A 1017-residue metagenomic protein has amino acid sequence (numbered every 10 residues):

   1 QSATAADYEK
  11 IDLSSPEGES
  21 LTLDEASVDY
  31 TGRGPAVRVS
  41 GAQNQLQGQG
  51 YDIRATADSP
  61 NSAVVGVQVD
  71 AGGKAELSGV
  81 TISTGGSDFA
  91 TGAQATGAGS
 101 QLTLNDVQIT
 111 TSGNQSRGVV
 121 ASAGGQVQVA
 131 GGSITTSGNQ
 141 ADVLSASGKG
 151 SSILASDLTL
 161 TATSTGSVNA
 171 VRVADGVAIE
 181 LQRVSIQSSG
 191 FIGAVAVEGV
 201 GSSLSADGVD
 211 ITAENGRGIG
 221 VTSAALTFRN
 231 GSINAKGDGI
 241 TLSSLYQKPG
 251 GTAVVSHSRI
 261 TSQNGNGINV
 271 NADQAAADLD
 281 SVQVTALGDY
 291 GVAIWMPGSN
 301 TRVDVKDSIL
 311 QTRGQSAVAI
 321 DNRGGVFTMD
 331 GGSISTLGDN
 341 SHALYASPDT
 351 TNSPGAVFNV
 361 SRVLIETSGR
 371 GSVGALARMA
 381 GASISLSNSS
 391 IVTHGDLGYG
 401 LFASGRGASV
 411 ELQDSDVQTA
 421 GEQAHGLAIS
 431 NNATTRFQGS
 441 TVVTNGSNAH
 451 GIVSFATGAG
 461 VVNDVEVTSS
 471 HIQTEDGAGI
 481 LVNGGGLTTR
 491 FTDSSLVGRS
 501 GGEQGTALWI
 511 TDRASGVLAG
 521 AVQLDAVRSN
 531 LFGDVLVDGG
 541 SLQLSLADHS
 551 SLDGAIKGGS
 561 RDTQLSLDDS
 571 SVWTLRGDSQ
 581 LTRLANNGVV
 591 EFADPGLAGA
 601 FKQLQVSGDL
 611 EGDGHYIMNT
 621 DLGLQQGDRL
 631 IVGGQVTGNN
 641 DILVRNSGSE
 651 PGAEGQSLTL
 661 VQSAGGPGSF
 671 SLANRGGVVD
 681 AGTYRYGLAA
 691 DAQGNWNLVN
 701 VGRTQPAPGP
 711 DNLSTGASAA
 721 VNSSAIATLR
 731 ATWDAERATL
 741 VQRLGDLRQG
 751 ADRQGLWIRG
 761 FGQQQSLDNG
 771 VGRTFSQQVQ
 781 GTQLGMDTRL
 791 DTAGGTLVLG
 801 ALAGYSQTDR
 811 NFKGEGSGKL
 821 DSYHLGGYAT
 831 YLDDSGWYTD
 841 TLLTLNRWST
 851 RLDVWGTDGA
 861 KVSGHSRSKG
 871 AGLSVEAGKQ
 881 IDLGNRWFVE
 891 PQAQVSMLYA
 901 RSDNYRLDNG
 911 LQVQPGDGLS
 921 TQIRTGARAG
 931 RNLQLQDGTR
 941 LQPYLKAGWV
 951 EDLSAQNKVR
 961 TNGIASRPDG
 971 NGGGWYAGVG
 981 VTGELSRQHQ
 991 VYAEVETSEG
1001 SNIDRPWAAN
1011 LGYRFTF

Functional and structural regions predicted by a protein language model:
A3-T4, Y8, G18-R33, Q43-A63 (+24 more regions): Beta-strand-rich solenoid/repeat architectures in extracellular/passenger domains of polysaccharide-targeting enzymes
T4-P16, P35-A42, A63-D70, T91-A98 (+20 more regions): Glycine-rich beta-solenoid repeat tracts in large extracellular/virion proteins
V127, I179, T435, A793-L797 (+4 more regions): Repeated loop/turn-to-beta-strand initiation elements of outer-membrane beta-barrel proteins
G498-Q504, D512-V522, A526-G627, I631-N639 (+2 more regions): Extracellular beta-solenoid/beta-roll
V572, G633, L747-R748, Q778 (+9 more regions): Transmembrane beta-barrel domains of outer membrane proteins
P706-N885, V889, E994-E996, S1001-P1006: Outer membrane beta-barrel translocator domains of Type V secretion systems
T808-K819, W848-A871, L898-I923, D952-T961 (+2 more regions): Extracellular/periplasm-exposed beta-strand and loop segments of Gram-negative cell-envelope proteins, dominated by
Y899, Q912-F1017: Outer membrane beta-barrel transmembrane domains
